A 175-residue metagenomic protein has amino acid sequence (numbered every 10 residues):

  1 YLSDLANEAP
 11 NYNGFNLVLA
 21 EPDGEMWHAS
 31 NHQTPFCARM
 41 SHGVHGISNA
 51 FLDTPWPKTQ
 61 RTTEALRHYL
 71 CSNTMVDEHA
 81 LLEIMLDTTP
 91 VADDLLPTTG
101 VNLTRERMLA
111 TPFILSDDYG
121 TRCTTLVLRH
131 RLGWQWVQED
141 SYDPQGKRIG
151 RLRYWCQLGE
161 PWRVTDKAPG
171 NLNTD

Functional and structural regions predicted by a protein language model:
Y1-D175: N-terminal nucleophile
